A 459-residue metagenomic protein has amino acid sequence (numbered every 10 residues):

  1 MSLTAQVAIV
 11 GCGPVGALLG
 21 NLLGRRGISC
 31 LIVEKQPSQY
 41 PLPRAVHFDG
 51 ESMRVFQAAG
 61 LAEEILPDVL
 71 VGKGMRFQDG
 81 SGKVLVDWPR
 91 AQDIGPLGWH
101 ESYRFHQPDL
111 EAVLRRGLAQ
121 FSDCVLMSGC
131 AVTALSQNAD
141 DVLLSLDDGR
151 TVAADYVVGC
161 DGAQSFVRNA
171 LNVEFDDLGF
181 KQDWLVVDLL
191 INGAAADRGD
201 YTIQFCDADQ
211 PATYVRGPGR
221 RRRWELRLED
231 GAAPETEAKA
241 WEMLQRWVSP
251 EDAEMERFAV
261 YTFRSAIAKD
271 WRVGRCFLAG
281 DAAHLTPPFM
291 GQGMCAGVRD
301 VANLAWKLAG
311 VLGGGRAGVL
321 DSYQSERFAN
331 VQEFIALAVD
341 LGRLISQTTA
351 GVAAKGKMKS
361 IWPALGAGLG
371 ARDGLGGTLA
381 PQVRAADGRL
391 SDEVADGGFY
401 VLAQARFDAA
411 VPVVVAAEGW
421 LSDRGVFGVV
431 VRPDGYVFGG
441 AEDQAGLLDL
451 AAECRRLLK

Functional and structural regions predicted by a protein language model:
S2-Q6, V10, R26, K35 (+6 more regions): Helical substrate-recognition/capping region of FAD-dependent monooxygenase/halogenase enzymes
L3, D147-Y156: Core beta-strand elements of the Rossmann-like FAD/NAD(P) dinucleotide-binding domain in flavoenzyme oxidoreductases
G16-A17: N-terminal Rossmann-fold NAD(P) dinucleotide-binding loop
G24-R44: Glycine-rich FAD pyrophosphate-binding loop
R44, D49-G117: Active-site-adjacent segment of FAD-dependent monooxygenases/related oxidoreductases
P67, R116, D141, Y156 (+1 more regions): Conserved FAD-binding catalytic core of PHBH/FMO-like flavoproteins
S128-D141: A conserved short coil-to-beta-strand element within the FAD-binding core of flavoproteins
P234-A296, L320, N330, F334-L337: FAD/FMN-dependent oxidoreductases across multiple families
